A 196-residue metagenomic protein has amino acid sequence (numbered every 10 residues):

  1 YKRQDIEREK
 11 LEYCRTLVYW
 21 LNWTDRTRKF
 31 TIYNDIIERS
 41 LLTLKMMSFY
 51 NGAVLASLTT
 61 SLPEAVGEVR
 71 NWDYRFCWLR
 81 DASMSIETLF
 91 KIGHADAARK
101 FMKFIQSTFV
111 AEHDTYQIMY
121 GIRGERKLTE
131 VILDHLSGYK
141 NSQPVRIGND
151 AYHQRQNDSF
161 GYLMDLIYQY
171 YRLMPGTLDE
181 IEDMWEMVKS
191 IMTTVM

Functional and structural regions predicted by a protein language model:
K2-M196: Acidic, mature catalytic/reactive cores of soluble proteins
